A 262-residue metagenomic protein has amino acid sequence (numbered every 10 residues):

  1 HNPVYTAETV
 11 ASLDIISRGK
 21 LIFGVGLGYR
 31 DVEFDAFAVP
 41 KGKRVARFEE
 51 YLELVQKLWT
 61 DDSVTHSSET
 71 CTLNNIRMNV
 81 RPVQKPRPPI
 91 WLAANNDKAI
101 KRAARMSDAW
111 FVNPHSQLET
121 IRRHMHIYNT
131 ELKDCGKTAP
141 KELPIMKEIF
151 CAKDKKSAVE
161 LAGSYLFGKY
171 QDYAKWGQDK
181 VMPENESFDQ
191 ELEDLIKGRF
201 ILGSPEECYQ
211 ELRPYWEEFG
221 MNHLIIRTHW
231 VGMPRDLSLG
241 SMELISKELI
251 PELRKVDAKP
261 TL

Functional and structural regions predicted by a protein language model:
H1-L262: Active-site-adjacent structural elements that line small-molecule/cofactor binding pockets in enzymes
